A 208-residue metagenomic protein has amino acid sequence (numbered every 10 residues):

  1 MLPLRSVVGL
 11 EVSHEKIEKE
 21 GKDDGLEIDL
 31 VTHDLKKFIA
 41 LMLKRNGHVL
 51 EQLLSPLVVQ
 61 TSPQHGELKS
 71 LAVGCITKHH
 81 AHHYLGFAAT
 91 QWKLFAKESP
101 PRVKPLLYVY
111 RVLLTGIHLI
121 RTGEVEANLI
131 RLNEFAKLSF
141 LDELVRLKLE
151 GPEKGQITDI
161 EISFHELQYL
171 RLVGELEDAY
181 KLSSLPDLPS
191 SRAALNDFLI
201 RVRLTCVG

Functional and structural regions predicted by a protein language model:
M1-T61: An N-terminal structural lobe/cap that precedes and organizes the functional/catalytic core across diverse proteins
G66-A194, G208: Conserved nucleotidyltransferase catalytic core and NTase-mimicking acidic/glycine-rich helix/loop elements in nucleic
F198-T205: Charge-dense, extended regions
